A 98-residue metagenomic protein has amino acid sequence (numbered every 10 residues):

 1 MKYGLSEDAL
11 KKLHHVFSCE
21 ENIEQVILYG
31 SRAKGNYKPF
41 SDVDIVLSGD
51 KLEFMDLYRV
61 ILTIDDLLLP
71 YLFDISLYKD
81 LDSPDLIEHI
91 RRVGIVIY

Functional and structural regions predicted by a protein language model:
M1-Q25, K34-P39, D50-Y98: Catalytic core of pol beta-like nucleotidyltransferases
D44-L47: Short beta-strand->loop micro-motif that forms the acidic, two-metal-ion catalytic signature in nucleotide-processing
